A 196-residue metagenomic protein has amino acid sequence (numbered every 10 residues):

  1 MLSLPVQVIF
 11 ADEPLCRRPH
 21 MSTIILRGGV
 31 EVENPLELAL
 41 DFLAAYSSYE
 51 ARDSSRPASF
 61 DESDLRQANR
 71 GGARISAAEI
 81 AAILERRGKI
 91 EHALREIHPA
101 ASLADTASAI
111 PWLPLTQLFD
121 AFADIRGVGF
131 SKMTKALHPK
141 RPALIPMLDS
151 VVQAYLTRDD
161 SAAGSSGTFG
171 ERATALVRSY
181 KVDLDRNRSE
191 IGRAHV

Functional and structural regions predicted by a protein language model:
L2-D124, P142-H195: An N-terminal alpha-helical hairpin/helix-loop-helix interaction module that forms a charged, gly/pro-flexible surface
K132-P139: Short hydrophobic alpha-helical segments that form membrane-spanning helices or hydrophobic packing faces of helical
